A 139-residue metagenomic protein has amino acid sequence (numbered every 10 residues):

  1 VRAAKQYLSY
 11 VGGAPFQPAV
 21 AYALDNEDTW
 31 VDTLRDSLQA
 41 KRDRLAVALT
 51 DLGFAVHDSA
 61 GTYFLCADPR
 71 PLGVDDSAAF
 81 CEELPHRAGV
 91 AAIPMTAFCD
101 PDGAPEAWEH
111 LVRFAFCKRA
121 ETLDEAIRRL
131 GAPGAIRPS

Functional and structural regions predicted by a protein language model:
V1-S139: PLP-dependent class I/II
